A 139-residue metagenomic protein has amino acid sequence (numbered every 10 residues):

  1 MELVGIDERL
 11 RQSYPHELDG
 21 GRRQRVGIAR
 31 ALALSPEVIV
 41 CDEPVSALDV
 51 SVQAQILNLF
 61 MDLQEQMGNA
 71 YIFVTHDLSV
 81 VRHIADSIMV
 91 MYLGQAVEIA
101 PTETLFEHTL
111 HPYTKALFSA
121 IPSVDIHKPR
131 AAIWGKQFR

Functional and structural regions predicted by a protein language model:
D7, P101-R139: Short catalytic/signature loops enriched in Gly
Y14-L18, R22: Conserved ABC ATPase signature
I28, I56: Hydrophobic anchor residue at the start of the ABC signature
A33-E37: A short, proline-enriched helix->beta-strand linker immediately N-terminal to the Walker B motif in ABC-type P-loop
V81-H83: A short, surface-exposed alpha-helical micro-motif characterized by mixed small hydrophobic and charged/polar residues
S87, I99: Short, glycine/charged-rich "phosphate-handling" switch motifs in NTP-dependent and phosphotransfer domains
